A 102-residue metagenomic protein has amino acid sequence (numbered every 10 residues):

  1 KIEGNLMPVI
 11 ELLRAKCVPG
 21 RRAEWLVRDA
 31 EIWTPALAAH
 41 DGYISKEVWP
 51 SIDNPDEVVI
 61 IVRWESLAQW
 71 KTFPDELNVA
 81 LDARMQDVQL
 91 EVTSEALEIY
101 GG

Functional and structural regions predicted by a protein language model:
I2, R21-A23, T34-L37, V48-P50: Intrinsically disordered, low-complexity segments enriched in polar/charged residues with Gly/Pro, especially when
I2-P8, I44-V59, V79-G102: Glycine-rich beta-strand-turn "strand-cap" elements at beta-sheet edges
P8-A15: Active-site-flanking beta-strand signature of metal-NTP-handling nucleotidyl enzymes and homologous cyclase-like
R14, I61-R63: Short, well-ordered beta-strand micro-motif
K16-D29: Short, surface-exposed ligand-recognition loops at beta-strand->loop->(often short) alpha-helix junctions that present
P19, N54-P55, E65-W70: Short, charged/polar surface micro-motifs in flexible loops or helix N-caps
A23-W25, D56-V58, W70-T72: Short acidic, gly/pro-rich beta-turn/loop elements at beta-sheet edges and active-site/ligand-binding grooves
A30-I44, R63-A96: An amphipathic, aromatic/His-enriched active-site/gating alpha helix that lines ligand/cofactor pockets
